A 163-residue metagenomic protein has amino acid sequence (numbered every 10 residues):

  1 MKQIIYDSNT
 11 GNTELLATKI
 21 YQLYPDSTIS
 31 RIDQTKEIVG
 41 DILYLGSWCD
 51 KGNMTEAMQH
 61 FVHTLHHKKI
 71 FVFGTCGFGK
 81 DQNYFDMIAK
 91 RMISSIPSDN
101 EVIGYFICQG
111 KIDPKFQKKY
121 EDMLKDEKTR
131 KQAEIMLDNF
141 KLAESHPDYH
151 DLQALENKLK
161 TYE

Functional and structural regions predicted by a protein language model:
M1-Q3, K68-K69: Residues at the starts of beta-strands that form the adenosine-phosphate
K2-L23: N-terminal beta1-alpha1 ligand-phosphate binding loop
I5, S30, F73: The conserved SAM/SAH-binding core of class I Rossmann-like methyltransferase domains, concentrating on the hydrophobic
Y6, K36-E37, H63: Generic structural signal for beta-strand residues in well-ordered domains
N12, D41-I42: Conserved N-terminal glycine/acidic-rich loop preference
L23-S27, I42, D50-E163: FMN-binding flavodoxin-like domain, especially the glycine-rich phosphate-binding loop
T28-G40: Short acidic low-complexity segments
G46: Short, charge-patterned binding micro-sites
